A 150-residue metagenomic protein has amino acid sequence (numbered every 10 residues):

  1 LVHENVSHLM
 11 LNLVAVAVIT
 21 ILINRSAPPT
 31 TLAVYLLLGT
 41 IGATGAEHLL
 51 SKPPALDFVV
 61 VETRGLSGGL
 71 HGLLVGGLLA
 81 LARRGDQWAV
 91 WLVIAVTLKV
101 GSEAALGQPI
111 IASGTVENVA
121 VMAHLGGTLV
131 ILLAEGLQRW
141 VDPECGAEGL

Functional and structural regions predicted by a protein language model:
L1-E4, P53-H71, I110-G127: Interfacial loop-to-helix transition and helix-capping segments at the boundaries of transmembrane helices
L1-L13: Interfacial helix-start motif at the membrane-water boundary
V2-H3, L81, I94-A95, I110 (+1 more regions): Alpha-helical transmembrane segments and their immediate juxtamembrane cytosolic regions
S7, G85-L92, S113, E117-A120: Membrane-interface helix-boundary signature
N12-A17, L70-L79, H124-R139: Hydrophobic cores of alpha-helical transmembrane segments in multi-pass inner/ER membrane proteins, independent
N12-G76, W91-E103: Small-polar-interrupted transmembrane alpha-helices in polytopic inner-membrane proteins
N24-L32, L79-A89, W140-G149: Alpha-helical transmembrane bundle and helix-membrane interface signal in multi-pass integral membrane proteins
E103-L150: C-terminal transmembrane module of polytopic alpha-helical membrane proteins
